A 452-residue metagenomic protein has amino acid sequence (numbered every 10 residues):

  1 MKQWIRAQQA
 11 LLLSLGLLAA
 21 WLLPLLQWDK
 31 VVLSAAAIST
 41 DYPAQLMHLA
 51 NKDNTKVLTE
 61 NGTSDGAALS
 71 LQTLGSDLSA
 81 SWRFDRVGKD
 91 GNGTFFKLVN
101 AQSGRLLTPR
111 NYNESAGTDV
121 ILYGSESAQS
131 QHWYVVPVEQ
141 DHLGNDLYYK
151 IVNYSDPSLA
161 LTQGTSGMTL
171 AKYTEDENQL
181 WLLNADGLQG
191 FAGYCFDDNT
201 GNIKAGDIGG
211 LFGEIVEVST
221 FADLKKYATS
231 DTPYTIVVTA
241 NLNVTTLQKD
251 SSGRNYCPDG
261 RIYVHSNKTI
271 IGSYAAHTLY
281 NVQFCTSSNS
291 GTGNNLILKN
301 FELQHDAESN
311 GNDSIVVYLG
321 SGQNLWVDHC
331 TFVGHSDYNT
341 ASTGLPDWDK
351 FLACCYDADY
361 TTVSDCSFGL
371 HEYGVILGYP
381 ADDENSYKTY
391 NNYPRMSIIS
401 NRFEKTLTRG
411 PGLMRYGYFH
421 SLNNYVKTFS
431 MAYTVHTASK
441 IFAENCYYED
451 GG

Functional and structural regions predicted by a protein language model:
M1-R6: N-terminal secretory signal peptides that target proteins for export/translocation
A7-L26: Sec-dependent N-terminal signal peptides of Gram-positive bacterial secreted proteins and lipoproteins
L17, W28-A37, N184-V237, N243-Y256: Extracellular "leader-to-stem" segments immediately downstream of a signal peptide or signal-anchor in secreted/lumenal
A37-A185: Lectin-like carbohydrate-binding module/patch detector with strong preference for beta-trefoil
H48-L49, L69, K97-V99, V120 (+10 more regions): Glycine-rich beta-solenoid repeat tracts in large extracellular/virion proteins
K225-T232, N243-T269, H277-K299, H305-Q323 (+1 more regions): Extracellular beta-strand-rich solenoid/capping regions of secreted or surface-exposed proteins that bind or remodel
S266-G272, A276, N294-H305, S321-A341 (+5 more regions): Right-handed parallel beta-helix
